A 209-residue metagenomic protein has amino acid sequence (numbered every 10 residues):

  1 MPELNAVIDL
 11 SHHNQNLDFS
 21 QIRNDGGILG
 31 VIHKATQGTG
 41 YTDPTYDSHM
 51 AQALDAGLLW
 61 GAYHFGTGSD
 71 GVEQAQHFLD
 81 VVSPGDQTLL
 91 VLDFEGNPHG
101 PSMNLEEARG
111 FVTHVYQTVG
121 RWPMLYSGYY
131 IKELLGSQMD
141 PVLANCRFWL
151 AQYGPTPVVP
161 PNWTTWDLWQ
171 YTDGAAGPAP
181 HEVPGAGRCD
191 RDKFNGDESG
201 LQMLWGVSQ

Functional and structural regions predicted by a protein language model:
M1-Q21, D25, L29, M139-Q209: Functionally critical loop-and-helix segments that line ligand-binding/catalytic clefts of soluble enzyme domains
P2-R121, N145: Substrate-binding cleft of extracellular glycoside hydrolase catalytic domains
T39, G68, I131, T156 (+1 more regions): Surface-exposed, flexible loop/turn segments at secondary-structure boundaries
H64, S127, Q152: Short beta-strand/turn micro-motifs composed of small residues that flank or help shape donor/cofactor-binding pockets
E73, I131-V142: Glycine-rich, charge-decorated loop segments at or immediately adjacent to ligand/cofactor-binding or catalytic sites
D86, R109, L135-G136, Q209: Extracytoplasmic/cell-surface-exposed regions of Actinobacterial cell-envelope-associated and secreted proteins
G100, K132-L135, V158: Short catalytic/ligand-binding loop motif for oxyanion handling, primarily in non-cytosolic enzymes, centered on
V119-L134: Aromatic-lined carbohydrate-recognition surfaces of secreted/lumenal glycan-active proteins
